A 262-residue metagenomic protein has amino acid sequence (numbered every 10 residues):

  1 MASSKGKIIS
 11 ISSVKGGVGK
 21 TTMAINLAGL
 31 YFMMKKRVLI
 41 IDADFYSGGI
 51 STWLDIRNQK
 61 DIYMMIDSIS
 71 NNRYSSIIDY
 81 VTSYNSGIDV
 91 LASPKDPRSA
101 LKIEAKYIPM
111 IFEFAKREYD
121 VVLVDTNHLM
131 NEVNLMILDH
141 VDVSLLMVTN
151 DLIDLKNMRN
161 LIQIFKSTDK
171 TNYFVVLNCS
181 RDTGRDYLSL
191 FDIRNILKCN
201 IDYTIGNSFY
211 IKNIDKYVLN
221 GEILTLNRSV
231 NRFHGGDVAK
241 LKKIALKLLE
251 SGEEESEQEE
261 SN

Functional and structural regions predicted by a protein language model:
M1-I8, Q163-T168, N172-Y173, V218 (+1 more regions): Acidic-aromatic/histidine active-site loop/patch
A2-L39: Walker A (P-loop) phosphate-binding motif
V14, T149-N150, Y173-R185, T204-I211: G-domain G4 guanine-recognition motif of GTPases
Y31-V90: Phosphate-binding loop that captures ATP/GTP phosphates
I69-V133: Cytosolic-facing regulatory segments adjacent to core modules
F114, L129-D151: Inter-motif core of Ras-like GTPase G domains
V121, V143, C199-Y203: Well-ordered beta-strand positions
R181, I193-T225: Beta-strand-loop-alpha "switch" segments that mediate conformational coupling across diverse proteins
